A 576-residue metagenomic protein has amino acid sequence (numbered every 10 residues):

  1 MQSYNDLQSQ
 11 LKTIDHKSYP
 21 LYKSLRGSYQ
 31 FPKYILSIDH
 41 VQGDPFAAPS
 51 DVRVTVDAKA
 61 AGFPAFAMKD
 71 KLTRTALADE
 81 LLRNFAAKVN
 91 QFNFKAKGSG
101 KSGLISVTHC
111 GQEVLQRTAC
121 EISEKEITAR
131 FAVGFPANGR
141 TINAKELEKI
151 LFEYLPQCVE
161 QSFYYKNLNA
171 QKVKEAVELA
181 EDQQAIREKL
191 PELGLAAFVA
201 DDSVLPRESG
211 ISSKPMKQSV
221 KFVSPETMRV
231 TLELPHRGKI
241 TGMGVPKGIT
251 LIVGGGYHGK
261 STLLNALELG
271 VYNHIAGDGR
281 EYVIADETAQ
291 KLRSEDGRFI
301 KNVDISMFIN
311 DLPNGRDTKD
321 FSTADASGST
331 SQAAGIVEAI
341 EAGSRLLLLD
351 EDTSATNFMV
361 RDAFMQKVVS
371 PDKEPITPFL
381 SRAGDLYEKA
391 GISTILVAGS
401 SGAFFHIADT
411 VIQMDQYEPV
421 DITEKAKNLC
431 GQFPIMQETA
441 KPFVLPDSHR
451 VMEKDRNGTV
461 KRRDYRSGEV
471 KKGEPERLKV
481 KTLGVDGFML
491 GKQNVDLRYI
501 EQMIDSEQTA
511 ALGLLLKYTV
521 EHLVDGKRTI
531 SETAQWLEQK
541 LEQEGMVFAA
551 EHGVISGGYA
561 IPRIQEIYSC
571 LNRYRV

Functional and structural regions predicted by a protein language model:
M1-G194, L205: N-terminal accessory targeting/assembly segments
N143, R298, F308-S329, V360-I376: Flexible beta-alpha connector loops of hexameric P-loop NTPases
P191-L195, D201, Y257, L264-E295 (+2 more regions): Carboxylate/His-rich catalytic cores and anion/metal-binding grooves
P206-T241, A276, I284-A289, R293-I300 (+1 more regions): N-terminal pre-Walker A segment at the start of P-loop NTPase domains
I240-Y272: Glycine-rich phosphate-binding P-loop
S327-A339: Conserved alpha-helical scaffold flanking the Walker A/P-loop in AAA+ ATPase domains
A339-A383, Y387-E388, S400-H406, T410-K427: Conserved P-loop NTPase nucleotide-binding/switch module
E388-G391, V397-V576: Conserved NTP phosphate-binding and transfer environment spanning the P-loop NTPase/kinase superfamily
